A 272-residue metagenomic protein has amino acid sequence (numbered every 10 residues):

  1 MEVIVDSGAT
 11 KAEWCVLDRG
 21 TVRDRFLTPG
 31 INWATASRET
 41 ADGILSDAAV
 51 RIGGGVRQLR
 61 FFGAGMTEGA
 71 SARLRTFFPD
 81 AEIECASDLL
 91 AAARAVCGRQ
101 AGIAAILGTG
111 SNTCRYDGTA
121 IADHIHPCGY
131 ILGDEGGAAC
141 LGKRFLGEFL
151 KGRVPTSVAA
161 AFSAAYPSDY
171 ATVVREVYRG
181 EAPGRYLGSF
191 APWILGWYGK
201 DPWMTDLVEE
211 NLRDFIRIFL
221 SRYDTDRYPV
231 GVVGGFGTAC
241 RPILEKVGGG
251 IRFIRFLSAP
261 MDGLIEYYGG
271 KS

Functional and structural regions predicted by a protein language model:
M1-Q58, V96-C97, A101-I103, R144-S272: ATP-binding/phosphotransfer module of carbohydrate and carboxylate kinases, centering on a glycine-rich
C15, R60-F62, E84: Short, conserved beta-strand segments within well-ordered enzyme catalytic domains that often line or immediately flank
V56, F61, A72: Active-site donor-binding segments of glycosyltransferases and PAPS-dependent sulfotransferases
A64-S157: Phosphate-binding/catalytic loop of phosphoryl-transfer enzymes
